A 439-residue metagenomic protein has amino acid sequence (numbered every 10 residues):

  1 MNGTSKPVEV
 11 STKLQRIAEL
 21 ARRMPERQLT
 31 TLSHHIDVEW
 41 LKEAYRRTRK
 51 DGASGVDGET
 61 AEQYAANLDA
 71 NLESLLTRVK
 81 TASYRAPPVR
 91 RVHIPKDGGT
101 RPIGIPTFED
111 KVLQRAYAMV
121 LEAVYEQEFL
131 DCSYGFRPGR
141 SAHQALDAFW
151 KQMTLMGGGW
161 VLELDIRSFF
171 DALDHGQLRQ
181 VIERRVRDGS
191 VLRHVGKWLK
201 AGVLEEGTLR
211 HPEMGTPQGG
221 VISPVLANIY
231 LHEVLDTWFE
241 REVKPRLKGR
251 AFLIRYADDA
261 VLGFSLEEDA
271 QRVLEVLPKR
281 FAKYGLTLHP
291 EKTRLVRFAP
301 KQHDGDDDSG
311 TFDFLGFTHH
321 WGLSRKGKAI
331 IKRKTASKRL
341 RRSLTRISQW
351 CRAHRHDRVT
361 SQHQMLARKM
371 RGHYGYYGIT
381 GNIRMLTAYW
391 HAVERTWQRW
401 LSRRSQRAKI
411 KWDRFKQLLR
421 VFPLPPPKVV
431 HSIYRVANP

Functional and structural regions predicted by a protein language model:
M1-P439: Non-catalytic terminal/accessory segments
